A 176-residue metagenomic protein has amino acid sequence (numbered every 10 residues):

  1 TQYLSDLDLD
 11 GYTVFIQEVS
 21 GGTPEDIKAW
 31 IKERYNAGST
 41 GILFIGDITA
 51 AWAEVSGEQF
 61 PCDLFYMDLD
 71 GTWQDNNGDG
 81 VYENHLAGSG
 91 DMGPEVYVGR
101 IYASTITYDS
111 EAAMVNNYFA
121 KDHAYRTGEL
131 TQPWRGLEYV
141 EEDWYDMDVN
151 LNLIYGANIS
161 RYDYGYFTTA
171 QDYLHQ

Functional and structural regions predicted by a protein language model:
T1-Q176: Cysteine-dependent hydrolase recognition
